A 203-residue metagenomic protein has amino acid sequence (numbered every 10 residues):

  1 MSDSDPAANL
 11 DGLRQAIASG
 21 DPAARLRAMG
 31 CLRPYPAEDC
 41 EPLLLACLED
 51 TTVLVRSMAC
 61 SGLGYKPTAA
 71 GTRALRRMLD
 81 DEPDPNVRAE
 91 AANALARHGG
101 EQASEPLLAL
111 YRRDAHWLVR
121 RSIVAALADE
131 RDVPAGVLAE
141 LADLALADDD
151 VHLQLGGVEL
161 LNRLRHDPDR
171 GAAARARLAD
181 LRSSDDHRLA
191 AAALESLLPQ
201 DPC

Functional and structural regions predicted by a protein language model:
D3-A16, A37-E49, T68-D81, G100-R113 (+3 more regions): Amphipathic alpha-helical scaffolding segments comprising HEAT/armadillo-like alpha-solenoid repeats
G12-Y35: Alpha-helical segment of the N-proximal tetratricopeptide repeat
P22-A23, E38, V53-L54, A69 (+6 more regions): Alpha-helix N-cap/helix-start positions at coil->helix boundaries
L26, P42, S57-M58, R73 (+4 more regions): Alpha-solenoid HEAT/ARM repeat scaffold
L26-C31, V53-Y65, E90-N93: Non-membrane alpha-helical segments in proteins
R112, W117-L118, A125-D132, V151: Alpha-helical adaptor scaffolds
